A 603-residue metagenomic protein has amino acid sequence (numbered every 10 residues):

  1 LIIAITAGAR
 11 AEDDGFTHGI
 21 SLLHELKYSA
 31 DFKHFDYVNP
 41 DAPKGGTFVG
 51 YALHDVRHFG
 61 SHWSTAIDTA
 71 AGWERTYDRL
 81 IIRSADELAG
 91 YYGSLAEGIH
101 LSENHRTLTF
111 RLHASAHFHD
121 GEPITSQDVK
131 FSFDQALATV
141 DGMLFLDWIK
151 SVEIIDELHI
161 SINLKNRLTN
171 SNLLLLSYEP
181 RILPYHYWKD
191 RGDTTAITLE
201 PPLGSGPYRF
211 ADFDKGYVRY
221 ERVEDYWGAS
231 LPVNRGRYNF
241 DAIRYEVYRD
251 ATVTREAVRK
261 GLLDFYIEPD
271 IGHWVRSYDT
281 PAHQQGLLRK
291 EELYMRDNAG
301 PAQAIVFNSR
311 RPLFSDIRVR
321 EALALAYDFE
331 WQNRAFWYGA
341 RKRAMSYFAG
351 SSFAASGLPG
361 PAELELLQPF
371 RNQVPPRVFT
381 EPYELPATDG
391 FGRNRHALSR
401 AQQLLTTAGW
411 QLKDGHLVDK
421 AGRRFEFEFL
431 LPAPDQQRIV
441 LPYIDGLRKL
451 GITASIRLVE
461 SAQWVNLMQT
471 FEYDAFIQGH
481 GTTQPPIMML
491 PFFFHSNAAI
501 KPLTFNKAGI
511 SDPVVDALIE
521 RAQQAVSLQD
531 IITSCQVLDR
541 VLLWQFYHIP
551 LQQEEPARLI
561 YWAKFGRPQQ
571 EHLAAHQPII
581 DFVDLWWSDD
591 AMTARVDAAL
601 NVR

Functional and structural regions predicted by a protein language model:
A11-N104, R111, D134, L203: N-terminal lobe/hinge region of extracytoplasmic solute-binding protein
D14, A52-H54, I67-A71, D214-V218 (+5 more regions): Detector for C-terminal structural segments
F16, H34, H54-G72, Y92-E97 (+7 more regions): A structural "hinge/loop" feature
Y28, V38, A42-P43, T65-G72 (+6 more regions): Aromatic- and charge-enriched surface segment that lines or borders ligand/interaction sites
Y77-A89, S177-A242, R249-V253, K260 (+2 more regions): Gly/Pro-rich hinge or "lid" segments in bacterial periplasmic/extracellular proteins
R111, L144-D190, S205-D214, G357-Q373: Surface-exposed binding/hinge segments that line and control ligand-binding clefts or catalytic entry sites
K130-F131, W148-I149, T169-D212, L231-F240 (+7 more regions): A short beta-strand/turn structural motif
S151-I154, A211-E221, E246-R311, R318-A322 (+3 more regions): Extracellular/periplasmic solute-recognition and catalytic clefts
